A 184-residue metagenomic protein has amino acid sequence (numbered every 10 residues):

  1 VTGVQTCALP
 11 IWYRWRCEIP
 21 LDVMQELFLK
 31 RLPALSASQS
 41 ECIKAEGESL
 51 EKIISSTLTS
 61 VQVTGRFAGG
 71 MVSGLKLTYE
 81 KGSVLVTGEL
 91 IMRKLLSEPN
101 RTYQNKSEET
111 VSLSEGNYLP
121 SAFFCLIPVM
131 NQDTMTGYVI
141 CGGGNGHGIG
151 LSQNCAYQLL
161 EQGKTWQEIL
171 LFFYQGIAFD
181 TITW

Functional and structural regions predicted by a protein language model:
V1-W184: Conserved, single-site charged/polar hotspot
